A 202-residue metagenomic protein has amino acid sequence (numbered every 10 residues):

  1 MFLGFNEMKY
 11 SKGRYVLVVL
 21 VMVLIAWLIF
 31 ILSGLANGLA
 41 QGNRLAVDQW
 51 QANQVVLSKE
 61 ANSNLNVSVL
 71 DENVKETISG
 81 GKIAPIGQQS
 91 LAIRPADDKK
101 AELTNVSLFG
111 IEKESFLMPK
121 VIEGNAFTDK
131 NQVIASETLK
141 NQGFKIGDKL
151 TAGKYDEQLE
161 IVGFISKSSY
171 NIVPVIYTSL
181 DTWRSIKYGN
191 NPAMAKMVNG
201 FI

Functional and structural regions predicted by a protein language model:
M1-F30, A40: N-terminal Sec/SRP start-transfer signal
L45-P95, N105-S107, M197: Membrane-proximal extracellular/periplasmic loop immediately following the first transmembrane helix
Q51, A101-V106, F116, T128-K130 (+3 more regions): Extracytoplasmic
G80-T128, Y177-L180: The feature marks short, hydrophobic/small-residue-biased sequence motifs that occur predominantly
K113-M118, A135-K149, S185-G189: Short, solvent-exposed hinge/capping segments at secondary-structure junctions
I122-I134, L150-Y170: Beta-strand-rich non-transmembrane domains
F164-I202: Mechanotransmission and gating elements of multispan inner-membrane complexes involved in transport and envelope
